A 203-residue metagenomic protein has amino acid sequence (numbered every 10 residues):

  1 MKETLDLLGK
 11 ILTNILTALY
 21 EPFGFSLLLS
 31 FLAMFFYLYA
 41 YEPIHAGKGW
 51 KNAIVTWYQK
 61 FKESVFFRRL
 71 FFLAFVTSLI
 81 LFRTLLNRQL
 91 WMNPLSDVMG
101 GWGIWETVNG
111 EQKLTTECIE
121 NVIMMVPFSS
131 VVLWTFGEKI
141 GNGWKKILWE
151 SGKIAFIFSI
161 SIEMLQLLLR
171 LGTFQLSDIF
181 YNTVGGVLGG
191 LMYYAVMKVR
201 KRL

Functional and structural regions predicted by a protein language model:
K2-L171, L176, G190-L203: Bulky hydrophobic segments
